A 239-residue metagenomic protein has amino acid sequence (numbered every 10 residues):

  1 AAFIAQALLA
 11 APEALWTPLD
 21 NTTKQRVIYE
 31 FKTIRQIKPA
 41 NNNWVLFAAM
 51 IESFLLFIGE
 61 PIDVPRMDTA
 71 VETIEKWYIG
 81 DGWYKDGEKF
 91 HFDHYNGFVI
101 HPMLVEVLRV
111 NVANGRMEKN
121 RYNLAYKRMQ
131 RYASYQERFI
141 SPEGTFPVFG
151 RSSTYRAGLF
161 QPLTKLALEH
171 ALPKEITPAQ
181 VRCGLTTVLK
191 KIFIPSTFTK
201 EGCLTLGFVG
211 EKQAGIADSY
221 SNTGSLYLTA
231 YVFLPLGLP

Functional and structural regions predicted by a protein language model:
A1-M129, E137-T164, H170: Aromatic-lined, polymer-binding surfaces characteristic of secreted/periplasmic polysaccharide-degrading enzymes
V71-E72, M129-Q130, I194-K200: Short, functional N-terminal and low-complexity linear motifs
A133: Glycine-rich phosphate/ribose-binding loops and adjacent secondary-structure elements that form binding surfaces
A167-P239: Extended polysaccharide-engagement surfaces of secreted carbohydrate-active enzymes
